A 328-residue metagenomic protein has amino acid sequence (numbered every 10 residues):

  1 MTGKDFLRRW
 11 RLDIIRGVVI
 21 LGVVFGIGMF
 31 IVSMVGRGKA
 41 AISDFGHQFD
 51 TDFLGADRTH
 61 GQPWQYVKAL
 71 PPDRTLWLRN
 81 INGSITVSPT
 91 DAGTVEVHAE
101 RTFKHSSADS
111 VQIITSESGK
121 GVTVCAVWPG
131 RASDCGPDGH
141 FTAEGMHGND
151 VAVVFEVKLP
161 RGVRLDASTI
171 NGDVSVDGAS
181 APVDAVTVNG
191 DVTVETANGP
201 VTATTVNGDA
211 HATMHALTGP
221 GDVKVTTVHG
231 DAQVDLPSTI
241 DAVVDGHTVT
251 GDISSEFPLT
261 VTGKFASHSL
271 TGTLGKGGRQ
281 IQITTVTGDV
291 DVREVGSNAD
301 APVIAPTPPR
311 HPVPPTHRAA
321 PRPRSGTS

Functional and structural regions predicted by a protein language model:
T2-V95, E100-A108, H140-E156, T260-G277 (+1 more regions): Short acidic/polar N-terminal linker immediately downstream of export determinants
Q62-T75, S84-S88, S110-V194, A232 (+2 more regions): Right-handed parallel beta-helix
T75, T94-E96, S110, R164 (+3 more regions): Exposed beta-strand and adjacent loop surfaces of beta-rich binding modules that mediate intermolecular recognition
R79, E100-T102, V186, T204 (+2 more regions): A generic structural motif
G93-V95, K120, V151-V153, G219-G221 (+1 more regions): A generic structural signal for short beta-strands and their flanking turns/coil linkers
V201-T204, D209-S328: Short, surface-exposed interaction patches in beta-rich subdomains that mediate adhesion/assembly near membranes
